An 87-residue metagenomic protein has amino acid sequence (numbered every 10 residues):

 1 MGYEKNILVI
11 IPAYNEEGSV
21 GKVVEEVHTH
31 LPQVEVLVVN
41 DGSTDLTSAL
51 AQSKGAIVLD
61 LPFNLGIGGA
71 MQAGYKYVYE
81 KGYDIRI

Functional and structural regions predicted by a protein language model:
M1-I87: Structured catalytic core of nucleotide-sugar glycosyltransferases
